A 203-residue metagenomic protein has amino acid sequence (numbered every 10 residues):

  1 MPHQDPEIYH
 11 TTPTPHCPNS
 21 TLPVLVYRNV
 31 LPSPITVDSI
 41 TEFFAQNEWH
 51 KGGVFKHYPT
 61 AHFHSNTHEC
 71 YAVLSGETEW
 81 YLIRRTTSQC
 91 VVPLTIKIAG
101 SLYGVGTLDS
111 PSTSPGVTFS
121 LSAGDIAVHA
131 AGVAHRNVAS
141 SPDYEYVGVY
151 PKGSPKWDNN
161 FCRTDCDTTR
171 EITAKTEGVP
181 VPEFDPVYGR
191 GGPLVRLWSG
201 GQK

Functional and structural regions predicted by a protein language model:
M1-H62: A short, N-terminal "cap"/entry segment at the start of jelly-roll beta-barrel domains of the cupin/DSBH fold
M1-T14, T95, A99-L102, G200-K203: Eukaryotic N-terminal low-complexity, Ser/Thr- and Lys/Arg-rich leader segments that predominantly function as
P13, S114-V117, R136: Catalytic micro-motifs at enzyme active sites that drive phosphoryl/nucleotidyl and oxygen chemistry
H68-T78, I83-T86, G100-T107: Glycine- and acidic-residue-biased ligand/ion/polar-headgroup-sensing regions
W80-Y81, F119, A134-S140: Short beta-strand His + acidic residue motifs that chelate non-heme Fe in jelly-roll/DSBH and cupin folds
R85-S101, S110-A130: Short acidic-glycine-tyrosine-enriched beta hairpin
H129-G132, V149: Short His-Asn-centered micro-motif
R136-K203: Double-stranded beta-helix
